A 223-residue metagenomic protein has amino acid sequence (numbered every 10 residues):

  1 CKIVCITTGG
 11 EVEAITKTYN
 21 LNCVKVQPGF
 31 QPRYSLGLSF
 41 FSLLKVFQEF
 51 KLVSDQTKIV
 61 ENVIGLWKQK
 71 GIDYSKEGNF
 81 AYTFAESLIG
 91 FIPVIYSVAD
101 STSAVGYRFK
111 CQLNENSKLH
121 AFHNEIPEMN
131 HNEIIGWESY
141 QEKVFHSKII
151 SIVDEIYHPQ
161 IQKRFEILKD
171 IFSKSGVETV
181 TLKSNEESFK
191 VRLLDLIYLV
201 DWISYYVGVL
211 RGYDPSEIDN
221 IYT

Functional and structural regions predicted by a protein language model:
C1-K70, E86, D154-H158, E166-E178: Glycine-rich phosphate-binding loops that contact phosphosugars or nucleotide phosphates
V4, I92-V98, I149-E155: Short glycine-rich or small-residue beta-strand-to-loop segments that form or flank ligand, phosphate, metal/Fe-S
I6, L119-N130, E178-E187: A generic structural motif
S35-S42, V105, F109, R164 (+2 more regions): Catalytic-loop motifs flanking and including active-site residues across diverse enzymes
V46-Q56, S117-K118, S204-I218: Short helix-capping/linker segments at secondary-structure and domain boundaries
Q48-H146: Active-site phosphate/pyrophosphate-binding segments
I135-D219: C-terminal active-site/capping subdomain that shapes the small-molecule cofactor and substrate pocket of enzyme
